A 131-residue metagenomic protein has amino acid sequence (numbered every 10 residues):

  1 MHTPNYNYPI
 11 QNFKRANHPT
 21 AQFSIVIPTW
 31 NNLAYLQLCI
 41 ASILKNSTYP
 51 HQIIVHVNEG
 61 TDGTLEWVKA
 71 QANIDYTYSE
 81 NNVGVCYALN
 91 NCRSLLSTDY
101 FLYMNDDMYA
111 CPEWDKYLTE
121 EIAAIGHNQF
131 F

Functional and structural regions predicted by a protein language model:
M1-S42: N-proximal low-complexity "stem/linker" segments adjacent to membrane-targeting elements
A41-P50: Short, acidic, metal-binding catalytic loop of nucleotide-sugar glycosyltransferases
V57-L65: A conserved acidic beta->alpha catalytic loop
K69-V83: Conserved donor nucleotide-binding strand/loop of the catalytic core
S79-L96: Glycine-rich, basic loop-to-helix element that forms the pyrophosphate-binding segment of sugar-nucleotide handling
F101: Short aromatic/hydrophobic "clamp" motif used to bind/position activated sugar donors
N105-Y109: The conserved acidic donor/metal-binding loop of glycosyltransferases
P112-F131: Conserved donor NDP-sugar-binding/catalytic core segment of glycosyltransferases
